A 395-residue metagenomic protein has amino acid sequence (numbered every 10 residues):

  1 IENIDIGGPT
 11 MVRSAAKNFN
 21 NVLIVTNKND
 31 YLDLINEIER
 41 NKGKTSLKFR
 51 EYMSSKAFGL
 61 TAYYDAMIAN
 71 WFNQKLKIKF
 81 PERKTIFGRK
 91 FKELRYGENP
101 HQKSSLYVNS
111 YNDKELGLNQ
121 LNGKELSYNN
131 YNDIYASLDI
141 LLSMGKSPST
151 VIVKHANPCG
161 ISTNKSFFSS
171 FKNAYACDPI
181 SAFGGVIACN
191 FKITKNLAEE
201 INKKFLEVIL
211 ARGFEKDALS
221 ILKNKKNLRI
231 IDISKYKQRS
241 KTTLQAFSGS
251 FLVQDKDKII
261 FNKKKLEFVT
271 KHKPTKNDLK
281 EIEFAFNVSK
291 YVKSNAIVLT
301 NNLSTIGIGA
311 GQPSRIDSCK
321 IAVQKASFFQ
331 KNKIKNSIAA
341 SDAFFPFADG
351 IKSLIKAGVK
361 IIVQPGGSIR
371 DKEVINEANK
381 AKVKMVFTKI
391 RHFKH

Functional and structural regions predicted by a protein language model:
I1-L76, K165, F191, L197 (+2 more regions): Active-site loop-to-helix "anion-binding N-cap" substructures in soluble metabolic enzymes
Y64-A66, Q74-H395: ATP-dependent carboxylate/acyl-activation modules
